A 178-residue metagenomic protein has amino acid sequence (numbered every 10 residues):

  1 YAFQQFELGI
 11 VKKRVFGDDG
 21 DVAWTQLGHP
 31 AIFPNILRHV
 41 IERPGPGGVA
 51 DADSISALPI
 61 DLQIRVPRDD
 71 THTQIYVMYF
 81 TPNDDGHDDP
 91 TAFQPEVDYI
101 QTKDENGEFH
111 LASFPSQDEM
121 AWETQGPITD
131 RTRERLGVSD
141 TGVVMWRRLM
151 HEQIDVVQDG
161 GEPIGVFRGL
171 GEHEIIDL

Functional and structural regions predicted by a protein language model:
Y1-L178: C-terminal catalytic domain of Rieske-type non-heme iron oxygenases
